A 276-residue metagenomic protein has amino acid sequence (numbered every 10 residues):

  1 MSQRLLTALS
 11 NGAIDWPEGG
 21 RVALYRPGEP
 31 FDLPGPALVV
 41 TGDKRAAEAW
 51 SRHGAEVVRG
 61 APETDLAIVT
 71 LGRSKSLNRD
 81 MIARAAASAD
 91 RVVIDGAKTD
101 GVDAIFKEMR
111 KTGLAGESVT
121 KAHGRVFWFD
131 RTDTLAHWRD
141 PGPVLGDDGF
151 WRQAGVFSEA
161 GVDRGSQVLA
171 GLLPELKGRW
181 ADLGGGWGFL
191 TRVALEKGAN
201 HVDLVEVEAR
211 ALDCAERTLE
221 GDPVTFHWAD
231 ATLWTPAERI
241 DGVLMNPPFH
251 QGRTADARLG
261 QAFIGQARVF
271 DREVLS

Functional and structural regions predicted by a protein language model:
M1-H53, R164-M245: Conserved SAM/SAH cofactor-binding pocket of Class I
E56-V57, T112-V119: Short secondary-structure junctions
T64-T70, I240-P248: Short SAM/SAH-binding signature in class I
R79-R91, Q261-E273: A short glycine-rich, Lys/Arg-flanked "PGG" loop and its adjoining helix->strand segment in the class I
V92-V102, S276: ADP-ribose/adenylate-binding Rossmann-like module
K98-T112: Conserved class I S-adenosyl-L-methionine
V119-K177: SAM-dependent Rossmann-like transferase core, predominantly class I methyltransferases with a strong bias toward
A209, L244-F270: Mobile active-site "lid"/loop adjacent to the S-adenosyl-L-methionine
